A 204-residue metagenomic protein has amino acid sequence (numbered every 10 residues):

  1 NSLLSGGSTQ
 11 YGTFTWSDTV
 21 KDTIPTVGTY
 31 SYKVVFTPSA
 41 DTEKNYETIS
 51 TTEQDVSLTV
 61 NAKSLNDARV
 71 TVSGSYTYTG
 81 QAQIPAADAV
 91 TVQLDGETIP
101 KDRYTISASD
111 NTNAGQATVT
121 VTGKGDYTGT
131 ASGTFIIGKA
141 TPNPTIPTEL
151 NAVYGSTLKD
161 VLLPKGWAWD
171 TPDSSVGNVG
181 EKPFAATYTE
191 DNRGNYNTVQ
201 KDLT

Functional and structural regions predicted by a protein language model:
N1-T204: Solvent-exposed beta-strand/loop surfaces, strongest in extracytoplasmic domains of secreted and cell-surface proteins
